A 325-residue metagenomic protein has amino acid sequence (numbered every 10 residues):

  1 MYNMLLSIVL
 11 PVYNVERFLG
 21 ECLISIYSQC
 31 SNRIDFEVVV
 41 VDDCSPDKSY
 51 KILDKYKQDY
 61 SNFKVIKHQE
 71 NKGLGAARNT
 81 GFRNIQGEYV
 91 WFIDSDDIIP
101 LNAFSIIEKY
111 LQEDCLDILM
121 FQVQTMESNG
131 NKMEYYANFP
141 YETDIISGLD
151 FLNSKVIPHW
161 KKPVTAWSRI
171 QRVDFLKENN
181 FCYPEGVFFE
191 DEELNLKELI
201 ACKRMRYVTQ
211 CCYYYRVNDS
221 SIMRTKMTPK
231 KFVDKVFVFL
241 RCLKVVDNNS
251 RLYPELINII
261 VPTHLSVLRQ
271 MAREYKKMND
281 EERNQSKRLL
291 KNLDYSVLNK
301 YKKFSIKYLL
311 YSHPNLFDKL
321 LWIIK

Functional and structural regions predicted by a protein language model:
L5-S7, E37, E193: Cell-envelope/extracellular polymer assembly enzymes that use nucleotide-activated donors
I24-D35: Short, acidic, metal-binding catalytic loop of nucleotide-sugar glycosyltransferases
S25, D42-K51, E70: A conserved acidic beta->alpha catalytic loop
D35-C44, K64-H68, S95: Short beta-strand/loop segment that forms part of the nucleotide-sugar
H68-I85, S95: Glycine-rich, basic loop-to-helix element that forms the pyrophosphate-binding segment of sugar-nucleotide handling
L74, S95-R206, R216-P229: Donor-binding/catalytic cores of nucleotide-activated saccharide and glycerol-phosphate transferases/polymerases
V90: Short aromatic/hydrophobic "clamp" motif used to bind/position activated sugar donors
R273-K325: Membrane-interface aromatic/basic loop that binds lipid-linked glycans or pyrophosphate carriers, typified by
